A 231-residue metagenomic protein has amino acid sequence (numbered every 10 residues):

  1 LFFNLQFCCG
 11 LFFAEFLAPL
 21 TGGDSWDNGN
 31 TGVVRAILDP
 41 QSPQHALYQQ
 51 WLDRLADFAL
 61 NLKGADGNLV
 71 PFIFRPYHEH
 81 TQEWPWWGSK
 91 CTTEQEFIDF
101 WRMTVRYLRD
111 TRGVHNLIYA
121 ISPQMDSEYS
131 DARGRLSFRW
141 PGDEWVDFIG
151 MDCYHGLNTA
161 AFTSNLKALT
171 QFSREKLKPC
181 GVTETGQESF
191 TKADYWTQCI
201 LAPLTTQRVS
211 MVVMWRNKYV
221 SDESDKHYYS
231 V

Functional and structural regions predicted by a protein language model:
F2-C8, F58-N68, F138-E144, L169-E175 (+1 more regions): Acidic (Asp/Glu)-rich catalytic clusters
F2-V114, W215: Substrate-binding cleft of extracellular glycoside hydrolase catalytic domains
C8, R133-R135, R139-T191, H227-V231: Glycoside hydrolase catalytic-domain groove-lining segments
C9-F13, L69-R75, N116-A120, W145-G150 (+2 more regions): Structural preference for beta-strand elements that scaffold enzyme active sites
P19-L20, H78-Q82, Q124-Y129, C153-N158 (+2 more regions): Solvent-exposed loop/turn segments at secondary-structure junctions within structured extracellular/periplasmic domains
Q49-L60, I98, R102, A160-Q171 (+1 more regions): Amphipathic, non-transmembrane alpha-helical secondary structure
R75-Y77, W101-G134, K178-F190, M214: Aromatic-lined carbohydrate-recognition surfaces of secreted/lumenal glycan-active proteins
K178-V231: Substrate-binding cleft of secreted/luminal carbohydrate-active enzymes
